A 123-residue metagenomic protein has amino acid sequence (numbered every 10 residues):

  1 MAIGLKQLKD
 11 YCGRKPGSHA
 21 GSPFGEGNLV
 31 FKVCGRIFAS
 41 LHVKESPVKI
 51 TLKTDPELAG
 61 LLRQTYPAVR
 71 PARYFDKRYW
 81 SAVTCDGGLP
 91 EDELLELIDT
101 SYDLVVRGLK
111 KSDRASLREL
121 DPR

Functional and structural regions predicted by a protein language model:
M1-R123: Charge-dense, helix-prone N-terminal extensions
